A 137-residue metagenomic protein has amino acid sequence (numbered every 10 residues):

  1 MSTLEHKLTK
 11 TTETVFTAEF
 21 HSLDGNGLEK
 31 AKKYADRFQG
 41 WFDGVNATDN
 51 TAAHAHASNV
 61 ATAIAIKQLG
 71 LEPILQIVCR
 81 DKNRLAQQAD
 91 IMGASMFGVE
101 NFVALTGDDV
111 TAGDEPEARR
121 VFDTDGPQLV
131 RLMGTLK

Functional and structural regions predicted by a protein language model:
M1-H21, G25-L28: N-terminal amphipathic alpha-helix/helix-capping segment at the start of soluble metabolic enzymes
H6-T11, A35-G40, V60-G70, I91-V99: Acidic (Asp/Glu)-rich catalytic clusters
T14-F20, D43-A47, P73-I77, F102-A104: Hydrophobic faces of well-ordered beta-strands that scaffold small-molecule active sites in alpha/beta enzyme cores
S22-L23, T51-A55, V78-K82: Short, glycine-rich nucleotide/cofactor-binding loops
D24-F38, S58-N59, R84-I91: Short, acidic/polar
N26, Q39, D43-V60, V110-V121: Glycine-rich, proline-tolerant flexible connector loops at the mouths of alpha/beta enzymes
A53-Q76, V121-K137: Alpha-helix-loop-beta-strand connector modules within alpha/beta enzyme cores
R84-R131: Flexible, glycine-rich active-site loops centered on histidine and acidic residues that chelate a metal or position
